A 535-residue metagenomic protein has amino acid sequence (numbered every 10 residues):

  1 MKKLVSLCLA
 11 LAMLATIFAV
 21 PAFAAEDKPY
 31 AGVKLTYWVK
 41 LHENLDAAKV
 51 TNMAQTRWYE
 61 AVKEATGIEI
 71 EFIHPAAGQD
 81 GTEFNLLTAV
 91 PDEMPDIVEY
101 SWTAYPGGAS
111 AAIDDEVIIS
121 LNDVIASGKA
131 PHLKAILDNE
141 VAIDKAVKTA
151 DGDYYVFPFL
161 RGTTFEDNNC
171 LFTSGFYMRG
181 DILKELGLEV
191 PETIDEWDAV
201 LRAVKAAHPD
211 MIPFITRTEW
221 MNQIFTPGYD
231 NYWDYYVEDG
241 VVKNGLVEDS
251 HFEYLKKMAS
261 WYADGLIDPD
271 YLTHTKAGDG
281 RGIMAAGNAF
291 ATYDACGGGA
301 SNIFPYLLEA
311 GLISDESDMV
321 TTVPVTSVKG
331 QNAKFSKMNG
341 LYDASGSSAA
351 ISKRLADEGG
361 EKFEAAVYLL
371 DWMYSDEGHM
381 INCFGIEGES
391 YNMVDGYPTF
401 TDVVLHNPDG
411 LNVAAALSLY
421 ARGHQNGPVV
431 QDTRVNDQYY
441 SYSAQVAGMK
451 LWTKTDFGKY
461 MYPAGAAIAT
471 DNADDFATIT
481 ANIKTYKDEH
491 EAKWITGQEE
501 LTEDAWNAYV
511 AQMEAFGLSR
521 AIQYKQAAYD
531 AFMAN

Functional and structural regions predicted by a protein language model:
L4-F23: Sec-dependent N-terminal signal peptides of Gram-positive bacterial secreted proteins and lipoproteins
F23-E196, P227, W233-D234, V242-N244 (+2 more regions): Conserved N-terminal structural module of periplasmic/extracytoplasmic solute-binding proteins
L41-A54, T163-F165, N169-Y177, K184-V190 (+2 more regions): Extracytoplasmic/periplasmic substrate-binding proteins
E43-A47, G78-T82, A104-A109, T163-E166 (+7 more regions): Flexible loop/turn segments at secondary-structure boundaries
E69-P75, P269-D270, V320-V325: General small-molecule cofactor/ligand-binding pocket signal
N122-G128, G152-Y154, P158-M221, Y236-A295 (+6 more regions): Helix-loop-helix "hinge/cap" segment bordering the ligand-binding cleft or interdomain interface
N288-R354, E358-A415: Structured mid-domain segments that build the active-site/substrate or prosthetic-cofactor binding neighborhood
W372, D376-T496: Conserved small-residue motifs centered on glycine
